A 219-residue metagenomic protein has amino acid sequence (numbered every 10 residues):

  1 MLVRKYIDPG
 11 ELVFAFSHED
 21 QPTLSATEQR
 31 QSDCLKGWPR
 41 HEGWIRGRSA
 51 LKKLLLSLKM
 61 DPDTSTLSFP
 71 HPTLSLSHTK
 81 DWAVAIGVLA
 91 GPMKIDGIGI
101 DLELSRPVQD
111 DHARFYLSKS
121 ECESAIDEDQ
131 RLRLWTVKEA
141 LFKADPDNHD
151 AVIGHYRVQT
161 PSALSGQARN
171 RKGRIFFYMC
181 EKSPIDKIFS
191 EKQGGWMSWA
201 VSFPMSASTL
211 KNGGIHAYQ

Functional and structural regions predicted by a protein language model:
M1-Q219: Core catalytic alpha/beta fold that binds nucleotide/phospho-ligands
